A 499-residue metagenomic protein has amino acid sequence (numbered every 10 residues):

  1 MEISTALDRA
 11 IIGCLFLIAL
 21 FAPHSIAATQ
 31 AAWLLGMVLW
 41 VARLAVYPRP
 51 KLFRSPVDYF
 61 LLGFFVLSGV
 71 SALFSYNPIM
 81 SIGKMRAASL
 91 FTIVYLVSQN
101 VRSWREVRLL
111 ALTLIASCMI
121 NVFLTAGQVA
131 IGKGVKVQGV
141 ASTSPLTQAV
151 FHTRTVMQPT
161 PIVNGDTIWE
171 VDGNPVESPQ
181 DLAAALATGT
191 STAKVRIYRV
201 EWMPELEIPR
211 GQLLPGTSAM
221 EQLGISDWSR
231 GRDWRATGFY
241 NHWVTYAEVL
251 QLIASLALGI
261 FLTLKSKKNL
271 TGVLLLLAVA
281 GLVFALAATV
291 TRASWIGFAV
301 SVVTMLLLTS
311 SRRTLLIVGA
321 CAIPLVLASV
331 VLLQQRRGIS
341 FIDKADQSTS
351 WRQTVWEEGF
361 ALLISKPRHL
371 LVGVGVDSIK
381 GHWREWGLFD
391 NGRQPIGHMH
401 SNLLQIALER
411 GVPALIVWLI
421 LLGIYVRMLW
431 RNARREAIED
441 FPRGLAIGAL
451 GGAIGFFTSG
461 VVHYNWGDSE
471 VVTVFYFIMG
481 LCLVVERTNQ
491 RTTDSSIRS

Functional and structural regions predicted by a protein language model:
M1-M80, T92, R105-R108, L112-I115 (+6 more regions): Transmembrane signal-anchor hairpin modules in multi-pass inner-membrane enzymes, especially those that act on
L35-V41, A299-V302, L315, G319-A320 (+2 more regions): Transmembrane alpha-helices of multi-pass inner-membrane enzymes
T92-V94, Q99, A257-Q334: Hydrophobic alpha-helical segments of polytopic membrane proteins
A116, F123, G127-G132, F284-T289 (+5 more regions): A membrane-periplasm/extracellular boundary helix in multi-pass inner-membrane enzymes that assemble envelope glycans
G132-S178: PDZ/PDZ-like domain segments forming the peptide/carboxylate-binding groove, activating on the N-terminal beta-strands
A183-G224: PDZ-domain C-terminal substructure recognizer with occasional recognition of PDZ-binding tails
T237-V244, L371, N391-L429, T458: A conserved mid-to-late transmembrane alpha helix and its immediate loop/hinge that forms the functional core
F261, R410-I454: Hydrophobic transmembrane alpha-helices and their immediate junctions
